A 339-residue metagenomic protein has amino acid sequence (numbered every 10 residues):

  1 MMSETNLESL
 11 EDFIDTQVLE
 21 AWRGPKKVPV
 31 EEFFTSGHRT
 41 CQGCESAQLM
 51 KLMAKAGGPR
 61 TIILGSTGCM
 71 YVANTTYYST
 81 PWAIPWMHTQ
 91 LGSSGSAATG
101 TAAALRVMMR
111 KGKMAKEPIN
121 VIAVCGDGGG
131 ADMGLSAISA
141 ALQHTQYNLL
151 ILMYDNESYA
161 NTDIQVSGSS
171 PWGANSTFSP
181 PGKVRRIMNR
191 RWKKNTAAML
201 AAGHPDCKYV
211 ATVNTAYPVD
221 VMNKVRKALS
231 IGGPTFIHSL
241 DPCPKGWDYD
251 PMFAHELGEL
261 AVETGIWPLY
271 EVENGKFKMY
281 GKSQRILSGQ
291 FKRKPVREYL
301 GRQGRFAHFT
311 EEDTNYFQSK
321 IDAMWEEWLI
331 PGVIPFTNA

Functional and structural regions predicted by a protein language model:
M1-N6, F13, D241-A339: Flexible, low-complexity linker and terminal segments
E4-Y154, S158-A160, I164-A174, N189-R190 (+1 more regions): Cofactor-binding active-site loop characterized by glycine-rich and histidine/acidic residues
R23, R39, R60, R106 (+8 more regions): Arginine residue identity/basic-tract feature
Q48, R60, L64, C207-K208 (+4 more regions): Short secondary-structure junctions and interdomain/linker hinges
E117-P118, D132-L150, Y154-K292: Glycine-rich ThDP/TPP pyrophosphate-binding loop and its adjacent helix/strand module within ThDP-dependent enzymes
